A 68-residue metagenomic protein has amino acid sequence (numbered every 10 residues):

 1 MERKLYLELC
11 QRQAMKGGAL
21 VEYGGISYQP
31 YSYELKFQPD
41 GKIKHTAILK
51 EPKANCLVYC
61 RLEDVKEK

Functional and structural regions predicted by a protein language model:
M1-G17: Mixed-charge, Lys/Arg-rich low-complexity intrinsically disordered regions
R3, D64-K68: Mixed-charge, Lys/Arg-enriched low-complexity segments
M15-L62: Acidic, low-complexity, intrinsically disordered interaction modules
